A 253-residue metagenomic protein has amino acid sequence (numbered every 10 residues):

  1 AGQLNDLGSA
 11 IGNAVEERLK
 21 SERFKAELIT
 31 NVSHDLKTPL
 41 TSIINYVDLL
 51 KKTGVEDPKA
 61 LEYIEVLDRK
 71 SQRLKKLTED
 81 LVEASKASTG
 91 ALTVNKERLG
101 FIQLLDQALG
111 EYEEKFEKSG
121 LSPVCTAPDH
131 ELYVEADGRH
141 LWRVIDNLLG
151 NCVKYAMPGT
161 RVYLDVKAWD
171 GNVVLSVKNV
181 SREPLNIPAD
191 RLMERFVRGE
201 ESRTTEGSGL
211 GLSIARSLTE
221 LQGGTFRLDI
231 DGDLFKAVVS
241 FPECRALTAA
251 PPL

Functional and structural regions predicted by a protein language model:
T89-V94, Y133-A136: Conserved micro-motifs of the catalytic ATP-binding
N95-L109: A conserved beta-strand-to-alpha-helix junction within the catalytic ATP-binding
N95-L99, E117, S122-L132: Conserved catalytic submotifs in the C-terminal HATPase_c
D129, P184-V197: Short conserved segment of the HATPase_c
C152-V153: Short helix-loop "hinge" at the ATP-lid/N-box region of the Bergerat-fold HATPase_c
G159-G171: Short beta-strand/loop element within the Bergerat-fold HATPase_c
G223-G224: Conserved glycine-rich
